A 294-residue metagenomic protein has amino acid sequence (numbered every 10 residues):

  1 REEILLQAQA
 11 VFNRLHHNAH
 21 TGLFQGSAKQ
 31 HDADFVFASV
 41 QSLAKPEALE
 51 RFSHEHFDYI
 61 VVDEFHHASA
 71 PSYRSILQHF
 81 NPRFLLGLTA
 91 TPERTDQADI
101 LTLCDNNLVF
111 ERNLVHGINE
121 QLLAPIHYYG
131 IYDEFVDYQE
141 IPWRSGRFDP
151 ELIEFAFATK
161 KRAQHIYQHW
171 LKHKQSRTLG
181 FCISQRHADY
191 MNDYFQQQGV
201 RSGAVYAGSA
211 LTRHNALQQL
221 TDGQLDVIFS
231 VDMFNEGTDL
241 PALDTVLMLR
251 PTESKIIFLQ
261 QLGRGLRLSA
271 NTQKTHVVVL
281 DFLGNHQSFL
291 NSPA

Functional and structural regions predicted by a protein language model:
R1-F12, Q185: Conserved Walker A/P-loop ATP-binding site and its immediately adjacent core in helicase/helicase-like ATPase domains
L6, H20-D32, K45-A48, D189-D193 (+1 more regions): Conserved helicase ATPase core of P-loop NTP-dependent helicases/translocases
A8, P46-L49, E64-F80, D239-P241: Conserved ATPase-coupling elements of RecA-like P-loop NTPase cores
G26-Y59, A70-S75: Conserved helix/coil segment N-terminal to the catalytic DExD/H
K45-E47, Q121, I228-V246, G263-R267: SF2 helicase motor core recognition
Y59, H66-Y129: Post-DEXD/H (motif II) to motif III coupling segment of the RecA-like Helicase ATP-binding lobe
L108-L179: Conserved interdomain linker/interface between the two RecA-like ATPase lobes of SF2 helicase motors
K255-Q260, R264-P293: Conserved segment of the helicase C-terminal RecA-like domain
